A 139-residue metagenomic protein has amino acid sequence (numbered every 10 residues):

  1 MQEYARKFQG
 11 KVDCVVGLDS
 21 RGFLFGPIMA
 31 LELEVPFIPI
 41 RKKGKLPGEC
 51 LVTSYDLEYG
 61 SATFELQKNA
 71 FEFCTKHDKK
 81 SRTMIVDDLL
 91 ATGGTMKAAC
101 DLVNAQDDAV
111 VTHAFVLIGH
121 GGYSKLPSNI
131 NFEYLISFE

Functional and structural regions predicted by a protein language model:
A5-K11, T75-K79, D107: Glycine-rich phosphate-binding loop signature in dinucleotide/nucleotide-binding domains
G10-D19: Short glycine-rich phosphate-binding loop at a beta-alpha junction
D13-C14, R82-M84, H113: Structural motif
L24-L33, A99-C100: Short Gly/Thr/Asp-enriched flexible loops that form oxyanion-binding sites at enzyme active sites
V35-M84: Short, glycine/charge-rich flexible loops or terminal/linker lids adjacent to PRPP-binding catalytic cores
F71, A98-E139: PRPP-dependent phosphoribosyltransferase catalytic core
D88, G93: Conserved G/P- and acidic residue-centered "switch" motifs that form tight phosphate/ATP-binding loops in soluble
